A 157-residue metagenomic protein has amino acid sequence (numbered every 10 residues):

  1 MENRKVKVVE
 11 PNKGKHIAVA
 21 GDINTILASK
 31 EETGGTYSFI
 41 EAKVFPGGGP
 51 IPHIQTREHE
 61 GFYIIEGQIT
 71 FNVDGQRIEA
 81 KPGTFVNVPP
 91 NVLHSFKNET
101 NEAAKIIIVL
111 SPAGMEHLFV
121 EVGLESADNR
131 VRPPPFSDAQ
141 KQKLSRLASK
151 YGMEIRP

Functional and structural regions predicted by a protein language model:
M1-T36, V131-P157: A short, N-terminal "cap"/entry segment at the start of jelly-roll beta-barrel domains of the cupin/DSBH fold
E10, G75-L93: Short acidic-glycine-tyrosine-enriched beta hairpin
N24-I26, I40-Q55: Conserved short histidine dyad/triad with adjacent acidic residue
T33, T70, P90-E116: Ligand-binding loop in jelly-roll beta-barrel domains
I54, T70, T84-N87: Compact, well-ordered interaction domains used in eukaryotic information-processing assemblies
R57-I69, D74: Glycine- and acidic-residue-biased ligand/ion/polar-headgroup-sensing regions
E102-K143: A contiguous, mid-protein "functional segment" used to position or interact with cofactors/ions or partner subunits
